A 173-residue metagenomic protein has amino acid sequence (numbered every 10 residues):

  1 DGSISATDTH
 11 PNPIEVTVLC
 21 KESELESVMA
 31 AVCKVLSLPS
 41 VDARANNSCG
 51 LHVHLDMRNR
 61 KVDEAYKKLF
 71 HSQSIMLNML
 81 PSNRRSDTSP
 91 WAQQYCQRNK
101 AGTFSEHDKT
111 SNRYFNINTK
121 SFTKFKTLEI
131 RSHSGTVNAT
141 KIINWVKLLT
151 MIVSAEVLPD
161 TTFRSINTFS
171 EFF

Functional and structural regions predicted by a protein language model:
D1-A45, R58-F173: C-terminal accessory/tail domains of diverse enzymes
